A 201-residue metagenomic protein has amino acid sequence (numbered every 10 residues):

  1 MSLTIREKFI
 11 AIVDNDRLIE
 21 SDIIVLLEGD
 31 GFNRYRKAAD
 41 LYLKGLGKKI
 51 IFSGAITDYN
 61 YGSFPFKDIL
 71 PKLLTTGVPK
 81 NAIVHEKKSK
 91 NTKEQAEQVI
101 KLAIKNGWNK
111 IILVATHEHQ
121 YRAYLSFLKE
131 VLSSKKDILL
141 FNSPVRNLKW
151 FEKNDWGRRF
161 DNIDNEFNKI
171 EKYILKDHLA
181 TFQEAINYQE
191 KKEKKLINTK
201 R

Functional and structural regions predicted by a protein language model:
M1-G157: A structural signal for short, hydrophobic/glycine-enriched beta-strand patches
E152-R201: A structured, mid-to-C-terminal "fold-capping" secondary-structure block
